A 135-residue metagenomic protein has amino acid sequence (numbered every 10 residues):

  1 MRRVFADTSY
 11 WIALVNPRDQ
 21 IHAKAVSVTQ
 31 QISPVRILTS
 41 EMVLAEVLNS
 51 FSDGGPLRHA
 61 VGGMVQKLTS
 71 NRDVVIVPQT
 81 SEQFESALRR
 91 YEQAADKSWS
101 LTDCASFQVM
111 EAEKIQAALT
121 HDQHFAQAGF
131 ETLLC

Functional and structural regions predicted by a protein language model:
M1-R3, F107-C135: Acidic, PIN/NYN-like endoribonuclease modules and their adjacent C-terminal/linker elements
M1-T39, D53-Q66: Short, well-structured N-terminal submotif of metal-dependent ribonuclease cores
Y10-W11, E46-V47, S86: A general alpha-helix detector
I12, L48-S52, R72-D73, Y91 (+1 more regions): Short amphipathic alpha-helical interaction patches enriched in hydrophobic/aromatic residues with interspersed Lys/Arg
R36-L38, R72-V75: Short loop->beta-strand "edge-of-pocket" segments that line small-molecule binding or catalytic clefts across diverse
E41, D103, D122-Q123: Short secondary-structure boundary segments
V75-A117: Active-site neighborhoods of divalent-metal-dependent phosphate/nucleic-acid chemistry enzymes
